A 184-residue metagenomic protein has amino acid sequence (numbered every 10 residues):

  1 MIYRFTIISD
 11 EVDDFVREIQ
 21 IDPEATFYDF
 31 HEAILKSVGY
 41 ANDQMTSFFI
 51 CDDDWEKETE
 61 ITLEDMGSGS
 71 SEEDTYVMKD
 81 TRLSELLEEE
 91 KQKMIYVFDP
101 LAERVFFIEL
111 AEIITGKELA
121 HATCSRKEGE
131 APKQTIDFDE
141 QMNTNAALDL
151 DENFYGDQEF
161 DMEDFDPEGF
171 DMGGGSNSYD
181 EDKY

Functional and structural regions predicted by a protein language model:
M1-Y184: Short linear regulatory motifs enriched in tryptophan with gly/pro/ser
